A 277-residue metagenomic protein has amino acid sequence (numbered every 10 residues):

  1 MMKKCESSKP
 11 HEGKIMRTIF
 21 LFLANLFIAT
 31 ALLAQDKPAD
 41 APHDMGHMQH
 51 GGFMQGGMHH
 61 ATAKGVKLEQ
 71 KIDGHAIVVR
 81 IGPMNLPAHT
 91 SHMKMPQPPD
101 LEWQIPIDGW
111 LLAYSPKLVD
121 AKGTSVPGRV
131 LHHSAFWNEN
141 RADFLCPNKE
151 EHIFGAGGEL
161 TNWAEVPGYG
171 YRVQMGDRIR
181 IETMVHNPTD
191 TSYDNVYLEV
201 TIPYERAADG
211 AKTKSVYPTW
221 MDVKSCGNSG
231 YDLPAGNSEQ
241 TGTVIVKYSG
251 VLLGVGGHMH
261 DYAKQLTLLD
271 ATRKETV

Functional and structural regions predicted by a protein language model:
M1-M2, M48: Methionine residue identity
S8, A39-A41: Intrinsically disordered, low-complexity repeat tracts enriched in Pro/Ser/Thr
K9-L23: Bacterial N-terminal signal peptides that target proteins for export
L21-A31: Bacterial N-terminal signal peptides
L32-D36: Boundary at the C-terminal end of the N-terminal hydrophobic targeting segment
P42-V251, G256-V277: Beta-strand-centric surfaces of beta-sandwich/beta-rich domains
